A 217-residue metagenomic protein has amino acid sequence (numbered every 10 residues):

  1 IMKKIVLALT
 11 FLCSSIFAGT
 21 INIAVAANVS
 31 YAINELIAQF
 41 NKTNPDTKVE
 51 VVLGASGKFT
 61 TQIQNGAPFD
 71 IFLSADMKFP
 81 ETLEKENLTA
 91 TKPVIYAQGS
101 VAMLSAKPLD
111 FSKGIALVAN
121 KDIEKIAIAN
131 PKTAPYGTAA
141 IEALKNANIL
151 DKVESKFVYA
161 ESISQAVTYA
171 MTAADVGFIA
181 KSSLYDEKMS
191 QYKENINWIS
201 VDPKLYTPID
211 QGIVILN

Functional and structural regions predicted by a protein language model:
I5-S14: Sec-dependent N-terminal signal peptides
A18-T43, V52, G57, T61-N65 (+4 more regions): Exported/periplasmic ABC-transporter solute-binding proteins
